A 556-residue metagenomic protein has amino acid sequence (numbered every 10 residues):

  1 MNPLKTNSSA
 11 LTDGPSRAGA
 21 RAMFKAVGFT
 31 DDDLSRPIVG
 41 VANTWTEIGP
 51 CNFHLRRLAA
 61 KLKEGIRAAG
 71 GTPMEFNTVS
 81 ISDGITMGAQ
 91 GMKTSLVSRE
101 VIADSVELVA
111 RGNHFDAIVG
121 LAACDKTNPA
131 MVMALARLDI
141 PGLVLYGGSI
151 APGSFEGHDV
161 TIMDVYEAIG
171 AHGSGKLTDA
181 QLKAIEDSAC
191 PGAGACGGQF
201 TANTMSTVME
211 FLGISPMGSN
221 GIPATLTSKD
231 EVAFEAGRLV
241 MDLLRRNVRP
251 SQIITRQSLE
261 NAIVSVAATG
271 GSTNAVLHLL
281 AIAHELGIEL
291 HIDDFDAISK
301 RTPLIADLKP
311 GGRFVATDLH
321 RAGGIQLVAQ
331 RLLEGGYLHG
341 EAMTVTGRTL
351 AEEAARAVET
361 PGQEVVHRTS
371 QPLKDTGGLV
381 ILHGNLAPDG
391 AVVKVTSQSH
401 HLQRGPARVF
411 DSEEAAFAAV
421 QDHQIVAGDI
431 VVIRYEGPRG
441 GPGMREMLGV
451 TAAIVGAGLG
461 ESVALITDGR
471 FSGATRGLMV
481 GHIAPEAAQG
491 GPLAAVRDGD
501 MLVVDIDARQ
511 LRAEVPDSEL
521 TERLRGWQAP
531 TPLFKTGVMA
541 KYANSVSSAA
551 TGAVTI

Functional and structural regions predicted by a protein language model:
M1-F53, L58-V79, G84-I85, Q90-S95 (+4 more regions): Catalytic or ion-coupling anion/metal-binding cores of large enzyme and transporter domains
S95-D104: Glycine-rich, highly charged phosphate/nucleotide-binding loops
A110-M131, L143-Y146: A short, small-residue-rich loop immediately preceding and capping a beta-strand
